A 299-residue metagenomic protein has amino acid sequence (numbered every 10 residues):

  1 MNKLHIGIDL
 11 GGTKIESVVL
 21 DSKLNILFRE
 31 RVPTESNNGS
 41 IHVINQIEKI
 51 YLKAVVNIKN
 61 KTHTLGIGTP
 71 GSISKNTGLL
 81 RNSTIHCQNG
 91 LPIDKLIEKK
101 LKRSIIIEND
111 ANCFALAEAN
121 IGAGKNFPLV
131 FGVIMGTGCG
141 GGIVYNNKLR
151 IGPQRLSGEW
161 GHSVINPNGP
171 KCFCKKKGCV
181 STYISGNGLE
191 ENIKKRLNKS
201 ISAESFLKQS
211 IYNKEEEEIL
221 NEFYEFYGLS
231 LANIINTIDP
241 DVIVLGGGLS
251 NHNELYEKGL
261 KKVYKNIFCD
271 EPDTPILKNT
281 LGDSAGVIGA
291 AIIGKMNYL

Functional and structural regions predicted by a protein language model:
M1-T64, S74-T77, K95-I105, N120-N126 (+1 more regions): ATP-binding/phosphotransfer module of carbohydrate and carboxylate kinases, centering on a glycine-rich
I15, T69, G138-C139: Short loop/turn microsegments at loop-to-beta-strand junctions
D21-S22, T69, Y145-N146: A cytosolic small-molecule/anion-sensing beta-strand core signal
P33-E35, Q88, L156-E159: A short acidic/small-residue loop/turn micro-motif
G78-N89: A charged helix-plus-loop insertion that forms the helical arch/lid used to bind and gate nucleic-acid substrates
R103-E118, G124-K125, F131-V133: ATP-dependent carbohydrate kinase catalytic cores
K125-Y183: Glycine-rich phosphate-binding loop of actin/hexokinase-like ATP-binding domains
